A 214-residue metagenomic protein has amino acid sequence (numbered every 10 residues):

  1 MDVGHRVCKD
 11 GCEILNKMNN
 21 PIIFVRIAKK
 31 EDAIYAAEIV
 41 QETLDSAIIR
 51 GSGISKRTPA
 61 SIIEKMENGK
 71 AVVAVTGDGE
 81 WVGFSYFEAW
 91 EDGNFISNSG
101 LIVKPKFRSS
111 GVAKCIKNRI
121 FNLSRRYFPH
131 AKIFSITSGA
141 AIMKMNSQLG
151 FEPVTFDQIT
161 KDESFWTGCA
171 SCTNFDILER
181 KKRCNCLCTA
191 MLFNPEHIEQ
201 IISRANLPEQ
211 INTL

Functional and structural regions predicted by a protein language model:
D2-N20, R125-H130, F134-L214: Terminal substrate-recognition subdomain of acyl/acetyltransferases
G11-R57, V75-T76, Q200-R204: Short amphipathic alpha-helix that is part of the acyltransferase structural core
A28, L101-V103, G139: Hydrophobic adenine-recognition pocket in adenosine-nucleotide-binding enzymes
Y35-I39, S61, C115, R119: Alpha-helical elements of Rossmann-like donor-binding domains used by nucleotide-donor carbohydrate transfer enzymes
Q41-D45, I49-P105: A conserved beta-strand-loop-helix scaffold within acyl/acetyltransferase catalytic domains
V103, S109-S124: Conserved acetyl-CoA-binding loop-helix of GNAT-fold acetyltransferases
